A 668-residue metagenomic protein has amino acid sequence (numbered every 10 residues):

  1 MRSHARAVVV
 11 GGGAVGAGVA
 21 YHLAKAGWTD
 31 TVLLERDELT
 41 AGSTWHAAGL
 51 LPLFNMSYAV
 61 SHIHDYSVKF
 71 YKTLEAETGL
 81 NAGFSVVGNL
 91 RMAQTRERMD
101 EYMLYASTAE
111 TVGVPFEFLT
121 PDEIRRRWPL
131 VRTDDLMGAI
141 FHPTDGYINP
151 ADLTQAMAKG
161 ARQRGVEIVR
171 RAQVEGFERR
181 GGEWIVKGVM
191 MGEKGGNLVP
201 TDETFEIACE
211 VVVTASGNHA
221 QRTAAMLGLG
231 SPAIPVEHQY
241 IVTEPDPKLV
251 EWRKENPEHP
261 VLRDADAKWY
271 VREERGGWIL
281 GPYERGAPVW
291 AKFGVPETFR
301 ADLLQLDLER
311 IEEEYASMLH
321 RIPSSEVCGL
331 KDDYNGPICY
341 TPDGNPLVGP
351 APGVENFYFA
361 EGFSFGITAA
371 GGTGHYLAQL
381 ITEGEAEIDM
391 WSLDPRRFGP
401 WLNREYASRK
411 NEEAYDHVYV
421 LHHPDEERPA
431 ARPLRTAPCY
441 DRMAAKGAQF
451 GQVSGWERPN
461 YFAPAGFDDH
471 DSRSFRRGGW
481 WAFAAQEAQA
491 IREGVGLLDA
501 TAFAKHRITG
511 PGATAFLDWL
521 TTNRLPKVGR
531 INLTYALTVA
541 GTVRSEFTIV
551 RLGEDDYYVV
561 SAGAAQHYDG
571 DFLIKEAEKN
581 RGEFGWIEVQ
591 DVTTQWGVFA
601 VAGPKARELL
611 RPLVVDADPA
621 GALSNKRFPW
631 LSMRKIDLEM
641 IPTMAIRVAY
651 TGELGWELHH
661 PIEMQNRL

Functional and structural regions predicted by a protein language model:
M1-V15, V32: Beta1/beta-strand and adjacent pyrophosphate-binding region of the FAD-binding site in flavoprotein oxidoreductases
G18, Y58, F177-L304, E313-A316 (+5 more regions): Flavin-dependent oxidoreductases
A24-W45: Glycine-rich FAD pyrophosphate-binding loop
A48-R127, H259, D266-V271, R275-I279 (+3 more regions): Dinucleotide-binding Rossmann-like beta1-alpha1 core, especially the glycine-rich loop that anchors the ADP
H62-D65, M92-D100, F141-R162, V169 (+5 more regions): Short beta-strand to alpha-helix junction loop
K72-T73, S85, Q94-R170, E175-M190 (+3 more regions): Flavin (FAD/FMN) cofactor-binding and adjacent substrate-gating region of FAD-dependent oxidoreductase domains
P150, D266, R275, E297-R435: C-terminal catalytic lobe of FAD-dependent flavoproteins
I388-D389, D394-L668: Glycine/proline-enriched, intrinsically flexible loops and inter-domain linkers
